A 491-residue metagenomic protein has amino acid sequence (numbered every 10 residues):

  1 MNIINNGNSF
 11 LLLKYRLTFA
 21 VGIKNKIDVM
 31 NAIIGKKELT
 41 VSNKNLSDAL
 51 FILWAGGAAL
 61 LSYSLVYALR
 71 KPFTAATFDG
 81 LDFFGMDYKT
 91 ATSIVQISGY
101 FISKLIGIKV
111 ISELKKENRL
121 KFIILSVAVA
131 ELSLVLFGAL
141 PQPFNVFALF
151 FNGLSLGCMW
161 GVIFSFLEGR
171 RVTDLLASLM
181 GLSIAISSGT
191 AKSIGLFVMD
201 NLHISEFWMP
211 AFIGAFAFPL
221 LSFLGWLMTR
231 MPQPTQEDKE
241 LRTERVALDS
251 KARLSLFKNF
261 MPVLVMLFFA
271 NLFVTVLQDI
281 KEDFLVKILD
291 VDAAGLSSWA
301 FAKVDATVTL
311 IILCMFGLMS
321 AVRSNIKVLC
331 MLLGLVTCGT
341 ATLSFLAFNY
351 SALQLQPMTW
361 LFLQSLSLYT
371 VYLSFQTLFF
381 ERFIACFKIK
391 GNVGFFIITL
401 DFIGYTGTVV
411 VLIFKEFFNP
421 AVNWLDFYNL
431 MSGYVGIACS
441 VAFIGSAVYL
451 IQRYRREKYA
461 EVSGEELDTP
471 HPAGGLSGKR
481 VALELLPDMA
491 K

Functional and structural regions predicted by a protein language model:
N2, N25-L50, M199-F269, V291 (+3 more regions): Intracellular loop-helix junctions on the cytosolic face of multi-pass helical membrane proteins
L46-K71, F260-L277: Pair of pore-lining "gating" transmembrane helices in MFS-fold secondary transporters
S93-V110, L310-M315: Central cavity-lining transmembrane alpha-helices of secondary-active solute carriers, predominantly the Major
A128-P141, G339-A352: C-terminal ends and interior cores of transmembrane alpha-helices in multi-pass membrane transporters/permeases
F144-M159, Q356-V371: Hydrophobic core of transmembrane alpha-helices in multi-pass small-molecule transporters, especially MFS/SLC-type
C158-R170, V371-F387: Intracellular juxtamembrane helix-capping segments at the cytosolic ends of symmetry-related transmembrane helices
D174-L196, T399-V411: Glycine-rich segments within core transmembrane alpha-helices of 12-TM secondary carriers
A300-R323: Transmembrane alpha-helices of Major Facilitator/SLC transporters
